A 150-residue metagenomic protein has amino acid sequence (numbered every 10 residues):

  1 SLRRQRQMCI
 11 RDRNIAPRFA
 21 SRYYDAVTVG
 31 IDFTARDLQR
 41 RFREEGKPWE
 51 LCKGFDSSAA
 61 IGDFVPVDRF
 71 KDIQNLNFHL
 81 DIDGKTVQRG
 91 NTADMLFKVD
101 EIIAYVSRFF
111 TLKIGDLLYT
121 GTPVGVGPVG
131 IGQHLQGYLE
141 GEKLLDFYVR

Functional and structural regions predicted by a protein language model:
S1, F19, S107-F110: Structural motif
S1-I10: Single conserved hydrophobic/aromatic residue that forms the stacking wall/gate of nucleotide- or nucleobase-binding
R11-G30: Acidic, low-complexity central loop/insert segments
T28, R36-R150: Catalytic-pocket segment enriched in acidic/His residues
F33: Gly/Ser/Thr-rich active-site loops/lids in small-molecule metabolic enzymes that frequently grip phosphoryl groups
